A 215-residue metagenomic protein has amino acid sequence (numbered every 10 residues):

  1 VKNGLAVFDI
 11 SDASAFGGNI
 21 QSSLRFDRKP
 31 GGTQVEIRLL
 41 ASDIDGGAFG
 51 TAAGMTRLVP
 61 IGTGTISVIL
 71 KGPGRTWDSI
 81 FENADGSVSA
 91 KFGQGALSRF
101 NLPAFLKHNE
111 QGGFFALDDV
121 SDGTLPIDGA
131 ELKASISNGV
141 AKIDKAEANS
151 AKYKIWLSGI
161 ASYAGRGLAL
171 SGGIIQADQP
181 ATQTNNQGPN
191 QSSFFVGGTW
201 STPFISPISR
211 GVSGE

Functional and structural regions predicted by a protein language model:
N3-T202, I208-G214: Small-residue helix/turn framework positions
